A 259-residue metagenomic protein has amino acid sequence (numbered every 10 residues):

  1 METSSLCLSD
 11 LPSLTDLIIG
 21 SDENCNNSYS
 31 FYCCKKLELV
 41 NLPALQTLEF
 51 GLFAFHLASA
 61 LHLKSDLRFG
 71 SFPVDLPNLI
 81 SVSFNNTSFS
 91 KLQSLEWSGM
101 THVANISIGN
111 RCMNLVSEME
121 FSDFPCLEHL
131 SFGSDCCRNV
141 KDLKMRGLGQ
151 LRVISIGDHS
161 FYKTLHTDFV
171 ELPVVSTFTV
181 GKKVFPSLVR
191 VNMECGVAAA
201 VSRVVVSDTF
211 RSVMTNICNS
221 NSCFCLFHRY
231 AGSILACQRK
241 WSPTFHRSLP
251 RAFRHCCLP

Functional and structural regions predicted by a protein language model:
M1, S9-P12, Y32, V40-P43 (+14 more regions): Inter-repeat linker/turn residues at the boundaries of leucine-rich repeats
T3, L14, C25, C34 (+17 more regions): Conserved hydrophobic position(s) of the canonical leucine-rich repeat
L6, L17, L37-V40, L48 (+13 more regions): Conserved hydrophobic beta-strand positions in leucine-rich repeat
G20, G51, K64, N85-S88 (+5 more regions): Periodic glycine anchor positions in long extracellular repeat architectures
G20-S28: Acidic/polar low-complexity surface segments
E23, K64, N78, N85 (+4 more regions): Intrinsically disordered, low-complexity polyampholyte segments enriched for Lys and acidic residues
N26, N85-N86, N105: N-linked glycosylation sites
N219-S233, C237-C257: Low-complexity basic/metal-binding stretches
